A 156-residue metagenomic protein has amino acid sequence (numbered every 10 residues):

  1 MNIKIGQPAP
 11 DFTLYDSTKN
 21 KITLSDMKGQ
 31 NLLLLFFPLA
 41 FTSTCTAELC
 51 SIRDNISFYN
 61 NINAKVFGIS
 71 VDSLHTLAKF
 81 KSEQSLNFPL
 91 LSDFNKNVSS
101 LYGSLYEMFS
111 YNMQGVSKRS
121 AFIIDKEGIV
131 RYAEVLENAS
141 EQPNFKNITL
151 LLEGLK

Functional and structural regions predicted by a protein language model:
M1-K156: Chalcogenol-based redox active-site neighborhoods
